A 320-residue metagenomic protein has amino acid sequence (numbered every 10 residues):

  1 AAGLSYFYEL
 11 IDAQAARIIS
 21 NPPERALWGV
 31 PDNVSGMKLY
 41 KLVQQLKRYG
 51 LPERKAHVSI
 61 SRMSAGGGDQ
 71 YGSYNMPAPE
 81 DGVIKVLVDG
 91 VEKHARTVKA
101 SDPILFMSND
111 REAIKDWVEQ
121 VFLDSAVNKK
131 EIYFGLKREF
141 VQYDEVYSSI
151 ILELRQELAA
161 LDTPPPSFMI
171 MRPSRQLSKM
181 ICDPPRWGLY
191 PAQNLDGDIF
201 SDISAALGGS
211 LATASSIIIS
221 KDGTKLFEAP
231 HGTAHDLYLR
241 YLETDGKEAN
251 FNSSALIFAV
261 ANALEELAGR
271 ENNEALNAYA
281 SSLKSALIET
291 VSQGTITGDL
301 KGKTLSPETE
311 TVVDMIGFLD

Functional and structural regions predicted by a protein language model:
A1, I84-M171: Glycine-rich phosphate/diphosphate-binding loop of Rossmann-like nucleotide-binding domains
A2-V88, L195-I199: N-terminal glycine-rich phosphate/adenylate-binding segment common to multiple enzyme folds
Y6-P31, S35, L154-A229: Glycine-rich phosphate-binding loop
A15-A16, S61, V121, P191 (+1 more regions): Buried hydrophobic positions in well-ordered alpha/beta secondary-structure cores of metabolic enzymes
L46-G50, H57-S59, S64-A113, V127-N128 (+2 more regions): Active-site cofactor/cluster-binding pocket
V127-L136, A159-M171, A268-A280, T290-K303: Flexible, glycine/charged-enriched surface loops at secondary-structure junctions
I181-S282, A286-Q293: Glycine-rich phosphate/nucleotide-binding loop
G298-D320: Phosphate-binding loop/pocket of nucleotide- and phosphate-handling active sites
